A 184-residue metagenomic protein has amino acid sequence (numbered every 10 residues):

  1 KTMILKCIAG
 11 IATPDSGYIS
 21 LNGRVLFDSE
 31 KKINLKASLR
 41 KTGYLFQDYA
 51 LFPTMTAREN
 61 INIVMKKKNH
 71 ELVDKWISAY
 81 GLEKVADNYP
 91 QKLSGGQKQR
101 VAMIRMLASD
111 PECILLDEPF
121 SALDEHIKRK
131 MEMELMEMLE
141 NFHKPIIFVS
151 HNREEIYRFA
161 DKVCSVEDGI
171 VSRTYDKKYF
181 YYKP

Functional and structural regions predicted by a protein language model:
G17-S29: Conserved ABC transporter NBD signature motif
R24-F27, H70-V85, M136-E140: Conserved ABC ATPase "signature" region
L26-G43: ABC ATPase NBD coupling module
Y89-L93, Q97-Q99: Conserved ABC ATPase signature
A108-E112: A short, proline-enriched helix->beta-strand linker immediately N-terminal to the Walker B motif in ABC-type P-loop
I114-E118: Catalytic Walker B motif of ABC-type/P-loop ATPase nucleotide-binding domains
H143-V149: Conserved H-loop
